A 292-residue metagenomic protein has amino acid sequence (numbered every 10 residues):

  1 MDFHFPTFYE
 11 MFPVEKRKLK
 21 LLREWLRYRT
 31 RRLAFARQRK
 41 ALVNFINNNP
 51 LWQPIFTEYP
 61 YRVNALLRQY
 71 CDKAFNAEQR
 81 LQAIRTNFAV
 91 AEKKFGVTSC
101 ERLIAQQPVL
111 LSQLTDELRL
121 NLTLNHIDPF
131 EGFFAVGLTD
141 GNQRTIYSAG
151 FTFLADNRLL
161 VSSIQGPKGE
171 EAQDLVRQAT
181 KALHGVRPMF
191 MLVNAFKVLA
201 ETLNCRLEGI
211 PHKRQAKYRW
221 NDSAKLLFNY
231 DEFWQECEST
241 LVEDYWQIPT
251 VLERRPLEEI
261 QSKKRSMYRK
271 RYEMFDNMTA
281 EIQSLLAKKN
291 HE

Functional and structural regions predicted by a protein language model:
M1-Q178, S266-E292: Non-catalytic substrate-recognition and accessory regions of acyl/acetyltransferase enzymes
I146-S148, F153-L241: Acyl-donor binding region in acyl/amide transferases
M189, V242-R254, E281-H291: Hydrophobic transmembrane alpha-helix bundles
Q215-M274: Accessory, usually C-terminal, subdomains that scaffold auxiliary metal cofactors
